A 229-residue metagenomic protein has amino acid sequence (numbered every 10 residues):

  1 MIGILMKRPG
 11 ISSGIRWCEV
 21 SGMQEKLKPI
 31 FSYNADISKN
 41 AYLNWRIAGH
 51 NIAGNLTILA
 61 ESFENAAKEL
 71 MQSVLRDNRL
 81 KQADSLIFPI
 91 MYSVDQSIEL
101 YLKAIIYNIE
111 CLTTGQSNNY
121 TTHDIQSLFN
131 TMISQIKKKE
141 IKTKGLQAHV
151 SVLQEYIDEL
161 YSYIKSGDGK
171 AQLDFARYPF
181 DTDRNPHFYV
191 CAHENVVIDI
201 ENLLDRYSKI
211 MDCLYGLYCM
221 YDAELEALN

Functional and structural regions predicted by a protein language model:
M1-G22: N-terminal amphipathic/basic-hydrophobic helices that include classical n-h-c signal peptides and signal-anchor
I2, V74, I90, D95 (+3 more regions): Generic hydrophobic/packing signal
W17, G22-I58, E64, T114-N229: Long, charged low-complexity segments
A41-L80, F88-P89, S93, L100-I109: Short, contiguous, well-structured surface segments enriched in hydrophobic/aromatic residues
R76, L80, S85-L86, M91 (+1 more regions): Acidic/polar-rich alpha-helix caps and helix-coil junctions
